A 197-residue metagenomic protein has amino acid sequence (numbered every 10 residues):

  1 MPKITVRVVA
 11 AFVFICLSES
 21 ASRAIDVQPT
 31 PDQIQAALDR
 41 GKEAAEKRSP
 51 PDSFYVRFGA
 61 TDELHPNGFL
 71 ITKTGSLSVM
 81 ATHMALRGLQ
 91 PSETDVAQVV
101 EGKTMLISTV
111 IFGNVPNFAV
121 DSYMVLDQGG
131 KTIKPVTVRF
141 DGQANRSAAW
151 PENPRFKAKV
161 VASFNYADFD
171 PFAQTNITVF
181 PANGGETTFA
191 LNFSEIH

Functional and structural regions predicted by a protein language model:
M1-V9: Bacterial N-terminal signal peptides that target proteins for export
V9-I15: Hydrophobic helical h-region of N-terminal Sec-dependent signal peptides in bacterial secretory/periplasmic proteins
I15-R23: C-terminal segment of classical bacterial N-terminal signal peptides
A24-H197: Conserved functional micro-motifs across diverse proteins
